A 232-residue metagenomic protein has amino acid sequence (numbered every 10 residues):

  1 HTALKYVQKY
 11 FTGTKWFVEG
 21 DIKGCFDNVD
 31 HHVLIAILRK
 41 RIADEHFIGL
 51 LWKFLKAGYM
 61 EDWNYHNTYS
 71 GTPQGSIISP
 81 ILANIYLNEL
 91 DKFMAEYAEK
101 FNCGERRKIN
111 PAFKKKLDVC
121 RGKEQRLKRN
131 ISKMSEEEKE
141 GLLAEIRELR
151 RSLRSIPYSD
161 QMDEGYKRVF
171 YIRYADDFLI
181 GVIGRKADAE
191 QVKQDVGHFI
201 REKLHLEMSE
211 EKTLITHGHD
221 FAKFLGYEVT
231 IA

Functional and structural regions predicted by a protein language model:
H1-A232: Non-catalytic terminal/accessory segments
